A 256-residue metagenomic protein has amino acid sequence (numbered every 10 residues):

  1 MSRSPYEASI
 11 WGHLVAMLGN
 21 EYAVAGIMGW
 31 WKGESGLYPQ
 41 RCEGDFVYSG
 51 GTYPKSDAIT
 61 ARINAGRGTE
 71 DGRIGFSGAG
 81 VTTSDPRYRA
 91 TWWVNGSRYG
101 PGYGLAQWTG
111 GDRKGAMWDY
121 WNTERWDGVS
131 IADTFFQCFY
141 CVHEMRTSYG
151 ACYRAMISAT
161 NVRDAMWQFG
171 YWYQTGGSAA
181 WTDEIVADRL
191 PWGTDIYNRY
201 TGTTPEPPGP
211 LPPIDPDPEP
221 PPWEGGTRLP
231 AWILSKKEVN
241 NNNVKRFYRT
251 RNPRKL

Functional and structural regions predicted by a protein language model:
S2-H13, M17, K32-A159: Peptidoglycan-targeting cell-wall enzymes and recognition modules
R3, K114-L234, F247: Non-catalytic cell-wall polysaccharide-engagement segments
S4-V15, V24-W31, D188-I196: Extracytoplasmic, non-cytosolic globular domains
L18-G19, Y173: A broad structural signal for alpha-helix termini and local helix breaks/kinks
G19-A25, P205-E206: Short, surface-exposed acidic
Y22-I27, G104, Q137, A165: Residue-level detector of well-ordered alpha-helical segments, enriched for hydrophobic/aromatic packing positions
Y22-Y38, G170: Short, functionally critical alpha-helical segments immediately adjacent to catalytic or ligand/cofactor-binding
L229-L256: Polycationic, low-complexity disordered segments in secreted or periplasmic proteins
